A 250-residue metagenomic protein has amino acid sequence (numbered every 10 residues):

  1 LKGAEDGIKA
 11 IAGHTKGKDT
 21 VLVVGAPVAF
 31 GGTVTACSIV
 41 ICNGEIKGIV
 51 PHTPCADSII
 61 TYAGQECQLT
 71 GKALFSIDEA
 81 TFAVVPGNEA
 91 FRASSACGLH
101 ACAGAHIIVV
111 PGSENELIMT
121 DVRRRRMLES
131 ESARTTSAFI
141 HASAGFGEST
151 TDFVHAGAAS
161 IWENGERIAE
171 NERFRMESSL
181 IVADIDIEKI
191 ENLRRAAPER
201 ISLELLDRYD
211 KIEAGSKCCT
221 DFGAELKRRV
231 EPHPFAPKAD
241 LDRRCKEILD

Functional and structural regions predicted by a protein language model:
L1-D250: Enzyme catalytic cores with a strong preference for nitrogen-chemistry domains
